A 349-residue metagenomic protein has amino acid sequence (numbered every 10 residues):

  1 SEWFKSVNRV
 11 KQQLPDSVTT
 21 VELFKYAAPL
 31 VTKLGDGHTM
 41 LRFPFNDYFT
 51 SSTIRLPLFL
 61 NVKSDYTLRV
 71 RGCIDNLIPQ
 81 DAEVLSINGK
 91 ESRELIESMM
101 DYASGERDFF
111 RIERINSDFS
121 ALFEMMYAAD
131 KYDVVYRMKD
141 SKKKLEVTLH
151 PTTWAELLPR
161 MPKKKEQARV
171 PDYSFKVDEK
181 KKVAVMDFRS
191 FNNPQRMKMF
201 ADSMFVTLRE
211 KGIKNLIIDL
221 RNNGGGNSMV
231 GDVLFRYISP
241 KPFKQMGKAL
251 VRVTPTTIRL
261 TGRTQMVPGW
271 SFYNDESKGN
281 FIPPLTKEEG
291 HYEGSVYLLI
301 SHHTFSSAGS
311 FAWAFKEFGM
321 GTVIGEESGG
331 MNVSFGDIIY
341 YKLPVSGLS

Functional and structural regions predicted by a protein language model:
S1-L216, L220-L250, N332, G336-L343: Flexible, low-complexity junctional segments that flank or bridge functional domains
A82, S228-S349: Conserved acidic, small-residue-rich alpha-beta core segments centered on
